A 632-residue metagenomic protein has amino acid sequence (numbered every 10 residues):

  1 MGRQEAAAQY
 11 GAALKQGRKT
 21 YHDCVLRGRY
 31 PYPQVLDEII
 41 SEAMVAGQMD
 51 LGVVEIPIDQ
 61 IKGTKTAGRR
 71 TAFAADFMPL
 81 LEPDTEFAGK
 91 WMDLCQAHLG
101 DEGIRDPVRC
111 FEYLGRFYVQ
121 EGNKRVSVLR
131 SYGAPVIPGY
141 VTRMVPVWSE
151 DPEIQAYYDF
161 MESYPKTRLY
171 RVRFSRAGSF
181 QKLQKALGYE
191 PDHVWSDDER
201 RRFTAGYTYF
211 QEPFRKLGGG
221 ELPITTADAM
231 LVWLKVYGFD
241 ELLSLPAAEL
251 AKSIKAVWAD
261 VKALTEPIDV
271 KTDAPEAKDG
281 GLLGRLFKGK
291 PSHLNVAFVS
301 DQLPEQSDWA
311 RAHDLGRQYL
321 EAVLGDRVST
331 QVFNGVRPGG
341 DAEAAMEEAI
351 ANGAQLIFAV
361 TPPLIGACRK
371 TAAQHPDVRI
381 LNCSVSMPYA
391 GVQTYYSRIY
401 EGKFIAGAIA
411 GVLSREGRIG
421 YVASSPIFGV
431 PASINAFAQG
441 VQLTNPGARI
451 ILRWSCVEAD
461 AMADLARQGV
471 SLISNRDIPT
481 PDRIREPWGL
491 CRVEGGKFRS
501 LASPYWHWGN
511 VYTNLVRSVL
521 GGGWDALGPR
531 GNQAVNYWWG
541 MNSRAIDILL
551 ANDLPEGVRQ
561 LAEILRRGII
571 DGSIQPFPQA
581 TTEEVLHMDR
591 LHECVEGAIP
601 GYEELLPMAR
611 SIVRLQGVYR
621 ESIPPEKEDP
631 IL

Functional and structural regions predicted by a protein language model:
M1-L114, Q120-K124, R130-S131, R176-Y189 (+1 more regions): Short, charged/polar connector segments at secondary-structure boundaries
R109-R116, Q120-K185: Glycine- and acidic-residue-rich phosphate-binding/metal-coordinating active-site segment common to enzymes that handle
V296-G316, L320, F333-G339, I427-P431: Extracytoplasmic "Venus flytrap"
R317, I405-N445, N532-D553: An alpha-beta-alpha
G353-P362, L381-C383, V470-P479, F498-W506 (+1 more regions): Periplasmic-binding protein-like
A373-Y396: Flexible loop/hinge segments that line or gate small-molecule binding clefts
Y395-G417, Y505-A526: Hydrophobic alpha-helical segments within soluble ligand-binding/sensing domains
G522-L632: Segments of small-molecule ligand-sensing domains
